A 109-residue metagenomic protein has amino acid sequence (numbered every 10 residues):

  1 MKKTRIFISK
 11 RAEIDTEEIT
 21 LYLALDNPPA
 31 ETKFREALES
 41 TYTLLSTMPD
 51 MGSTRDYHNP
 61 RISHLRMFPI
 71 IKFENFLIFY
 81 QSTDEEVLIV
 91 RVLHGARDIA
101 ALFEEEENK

Functional and structural regions predicted by a protein language model:
M1-L65, A100, N108-K109: Basic, Lys/Arg-enriched alpha-helical interface segments
I70, E74-K109: Enriched for short, Lys/Arg-rich terminal
